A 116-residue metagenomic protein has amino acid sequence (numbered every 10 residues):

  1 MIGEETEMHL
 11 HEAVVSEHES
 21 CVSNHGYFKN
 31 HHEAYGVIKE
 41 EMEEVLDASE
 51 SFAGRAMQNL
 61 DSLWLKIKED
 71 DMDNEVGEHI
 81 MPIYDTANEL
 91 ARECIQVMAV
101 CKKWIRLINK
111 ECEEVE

Functional and structural regions predicted by a protein language model:
M1-E116: Flexible "arm" and connector segments at domain edges
